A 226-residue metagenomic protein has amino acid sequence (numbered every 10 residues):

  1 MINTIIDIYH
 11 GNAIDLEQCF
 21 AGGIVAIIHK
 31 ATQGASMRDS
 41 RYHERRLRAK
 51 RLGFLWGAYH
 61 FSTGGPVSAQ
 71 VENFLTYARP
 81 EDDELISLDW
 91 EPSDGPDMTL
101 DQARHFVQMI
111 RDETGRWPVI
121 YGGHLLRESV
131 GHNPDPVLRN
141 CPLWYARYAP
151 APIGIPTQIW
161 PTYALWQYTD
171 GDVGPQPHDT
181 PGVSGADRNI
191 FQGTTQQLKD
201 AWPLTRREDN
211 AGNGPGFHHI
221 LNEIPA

Functional and structural regions predicted by a protein language model:
M1-N12, E17-Q18, V25, P134-A226: Functionally critical loop-and-helix segments that line ligand-binding/catalytic clefts of soluble enzyme domains
M1-R116, N140: Substrate-binding cleft of extracellular glycoside hydrolase catalytic domains
A35, G65, R127, P152 (+1 more regions): Flexible, glycine-rich phosphate/dinucleotide-binding loops and adjacent beta-alpha linkers at cofactor/substrate
D39, T99, G123-H124, D135 (+2 more regions): Alpha-helix initiation/capping motif
H60, G122, R147: Short beta-strand/turn micro-motifs composed of small residues that flank or help shape donor/cofactor-binding pockets
V67-A69, L126-V137: Glycine-rich, charge-decorated loop segments at or immediately adjacent to ligand/cofactor-binding or catalytic sites
P96, R127-V130, I153-G154: Short catalytic/ligand-binding loop motif for oxyanion handling, primarily in non-cytosolic enzymes, centered on
G115-E128, P142: Aromatic-lined carbohydrate-recognition surfaces of secreted/lumenal glycan-active proteins
